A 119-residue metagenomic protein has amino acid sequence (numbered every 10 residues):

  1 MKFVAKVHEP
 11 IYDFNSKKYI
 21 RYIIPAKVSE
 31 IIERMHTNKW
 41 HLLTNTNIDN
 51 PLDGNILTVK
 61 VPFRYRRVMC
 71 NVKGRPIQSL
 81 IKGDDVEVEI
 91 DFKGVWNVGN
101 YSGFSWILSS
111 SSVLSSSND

Functional and structural regions predicted by a protein language model:
M1-R64: OB-fold ssDNA-binding interfaces and closely related basic DNA-contact patches used across DNA replication/repair
P51-D53, S79-D84, V98-N100: Intrinsically disordered, low-complexity regulatory regions enriched in Ser/Pro/Gly/Thr and acidic residues
I56, D85-E87, G103-S105: Broad gene-expression machinery/nucleic-acid interaction feature
K60-P62, E89-D91, I107: Residue-level recognition of well-ordered beta-strand positions that form the cores of beta-sheet-rich folds across
R64-G74, F104: Long insertion/accessory domains within large nucleic-acid-processing enzymes
V72-E89: Short nucleic-acid-contacting surface segments enriched for D/E, G, S/T with interspersed K/R
D91-N97: Short, charged beta-turn/beta-strand-edge "cap" motif at the junction between a beta-strand and an adjacent loop
N97-N118: OB-fold/S1-family single-stranded nucleic acid-binding modules
